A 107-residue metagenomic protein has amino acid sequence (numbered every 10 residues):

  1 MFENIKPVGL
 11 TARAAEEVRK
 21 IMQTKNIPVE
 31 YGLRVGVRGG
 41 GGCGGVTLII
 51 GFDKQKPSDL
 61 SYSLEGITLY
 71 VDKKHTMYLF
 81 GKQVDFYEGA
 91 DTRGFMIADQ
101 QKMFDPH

Functional and structural regions predicted by a protein language model:
M1-P7, H107: An exposure/low-complexity boundary signal
E3, P28-K54: Short, structured protein-protein interaction patches enriched in aromatics and acidic/basic residues, typified by
K6-G36: N-terminal first-folded block
V8, L48-I50, F95-I97: Generic preference for hydrophobic/aromatic residues in regular secondary structure cores
M22, V37-G41, H75: Generic secondary-structure microfeatures
K54-H107: Acidic and generally charged, gly/proline-rich low-complexity regions
